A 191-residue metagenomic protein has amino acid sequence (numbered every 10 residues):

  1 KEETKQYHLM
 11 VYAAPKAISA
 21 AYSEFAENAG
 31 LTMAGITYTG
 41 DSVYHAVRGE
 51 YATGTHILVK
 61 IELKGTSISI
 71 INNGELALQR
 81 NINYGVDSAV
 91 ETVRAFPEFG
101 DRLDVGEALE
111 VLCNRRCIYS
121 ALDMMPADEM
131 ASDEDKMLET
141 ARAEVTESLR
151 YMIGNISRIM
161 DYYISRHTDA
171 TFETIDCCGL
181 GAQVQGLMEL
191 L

Functional and structural regions predicted by a protein language model:
K1-L191: Hydrophobic/aromatic-enriched cytosolic interaction surfaces used to assemble or bind macromolecules
